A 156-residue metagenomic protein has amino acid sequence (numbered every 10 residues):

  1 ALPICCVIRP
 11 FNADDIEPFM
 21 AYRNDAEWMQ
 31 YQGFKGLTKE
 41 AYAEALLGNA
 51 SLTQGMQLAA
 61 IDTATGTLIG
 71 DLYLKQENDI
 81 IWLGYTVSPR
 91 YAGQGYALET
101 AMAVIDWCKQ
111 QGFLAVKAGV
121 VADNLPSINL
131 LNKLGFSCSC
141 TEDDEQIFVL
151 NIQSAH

Functional and structural regions predicted by a protein language model:
A1-E27, Q57-H156: Acyl-donor (CoA/ACP) binding surface of acyl/acetyltransferases
E27-L47: Conserved GNAT-fold acetyl-CoA-binding loop/helix
N49-Q54: Short loop/turn motifs at secondary-structure junctions and domain boundaries
